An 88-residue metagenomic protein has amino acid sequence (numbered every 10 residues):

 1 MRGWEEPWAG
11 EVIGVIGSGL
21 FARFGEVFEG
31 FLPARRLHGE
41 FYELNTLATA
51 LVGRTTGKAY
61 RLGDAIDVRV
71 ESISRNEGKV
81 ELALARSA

Functional and structural regions predicted by a protein language model:
M1-A88: Structured C-terminal cores of nucleic-acid metabolism proteins
